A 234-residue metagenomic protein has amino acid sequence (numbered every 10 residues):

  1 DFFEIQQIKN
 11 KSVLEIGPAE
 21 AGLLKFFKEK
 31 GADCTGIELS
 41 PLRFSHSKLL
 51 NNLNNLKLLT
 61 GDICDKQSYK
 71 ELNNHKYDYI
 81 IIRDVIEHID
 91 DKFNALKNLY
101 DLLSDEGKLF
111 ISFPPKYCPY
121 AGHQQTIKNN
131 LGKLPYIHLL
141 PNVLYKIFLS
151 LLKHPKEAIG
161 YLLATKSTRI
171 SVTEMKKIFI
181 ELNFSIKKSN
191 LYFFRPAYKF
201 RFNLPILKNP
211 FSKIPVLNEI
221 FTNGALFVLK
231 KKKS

Functional and structural regions predicted by a protein language model:
D1-G122, L226-K231: Conserved SAM-binding loop
F93-N98, K108-F227: S-adenosyl-L-methionine-dependent methyltransferase catalytic module, highlighting the catalytic core
